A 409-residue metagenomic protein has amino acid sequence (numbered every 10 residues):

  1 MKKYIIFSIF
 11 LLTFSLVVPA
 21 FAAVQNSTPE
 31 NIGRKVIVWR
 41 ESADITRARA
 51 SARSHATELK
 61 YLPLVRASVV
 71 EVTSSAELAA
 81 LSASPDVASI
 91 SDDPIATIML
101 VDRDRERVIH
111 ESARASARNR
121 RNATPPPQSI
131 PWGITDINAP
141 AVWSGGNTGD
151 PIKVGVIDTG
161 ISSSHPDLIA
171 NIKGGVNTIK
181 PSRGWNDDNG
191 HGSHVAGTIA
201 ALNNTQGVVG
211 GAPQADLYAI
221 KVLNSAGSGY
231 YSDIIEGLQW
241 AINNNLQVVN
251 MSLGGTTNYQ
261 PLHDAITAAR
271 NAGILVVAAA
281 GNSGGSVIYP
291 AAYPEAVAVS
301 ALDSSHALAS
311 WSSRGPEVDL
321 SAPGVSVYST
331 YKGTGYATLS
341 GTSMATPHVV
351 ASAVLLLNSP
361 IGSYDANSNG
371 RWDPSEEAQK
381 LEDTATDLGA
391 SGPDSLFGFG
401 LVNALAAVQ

Functional and structural regions predicted by a protein language model:
M1-I5, I9: Positively charged n-region of N-terminal signal peptides that target proteins for export
S8-L16: Bacterial N-terminal signal peptides
A22-E111, L246-V248: Inhibitory N-terminal propeptides of secreted protease zymogens
A22-Q25, P85-K153, P166-D167: Protease zymogen maturation seam
I130, A141-V156, G160-G174, R183-S232 (+5 more regions): Subtilisin-like serine protease catalytic core
P166-L168, K173-G175, V209, I220 (+2 more regions): Catalytic-core environment of secreted peptidases
V195, I234, L246-K332, E377-T386: Catalytic-core segments of hydrolase enzymes
A196-I199, Y218-N224, V248, Y289 (+3 more regions): Hydrolase catalytic cores
